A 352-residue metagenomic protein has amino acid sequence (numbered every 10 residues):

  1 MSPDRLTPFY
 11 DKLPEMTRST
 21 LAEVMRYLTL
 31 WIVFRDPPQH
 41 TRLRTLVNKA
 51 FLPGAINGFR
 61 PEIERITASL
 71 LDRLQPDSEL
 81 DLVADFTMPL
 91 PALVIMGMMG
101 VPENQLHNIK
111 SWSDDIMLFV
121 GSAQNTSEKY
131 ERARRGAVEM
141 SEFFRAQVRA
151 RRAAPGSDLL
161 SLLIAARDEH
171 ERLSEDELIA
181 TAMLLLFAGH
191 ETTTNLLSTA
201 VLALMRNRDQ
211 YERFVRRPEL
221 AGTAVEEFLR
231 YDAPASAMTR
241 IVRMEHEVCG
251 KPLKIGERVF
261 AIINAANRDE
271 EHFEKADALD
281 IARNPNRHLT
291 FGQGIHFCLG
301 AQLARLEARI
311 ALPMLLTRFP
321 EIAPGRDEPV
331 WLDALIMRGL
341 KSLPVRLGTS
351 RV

Functional and structural regions predicted by a protein language model:
M1-V352: Cytochrome P450
